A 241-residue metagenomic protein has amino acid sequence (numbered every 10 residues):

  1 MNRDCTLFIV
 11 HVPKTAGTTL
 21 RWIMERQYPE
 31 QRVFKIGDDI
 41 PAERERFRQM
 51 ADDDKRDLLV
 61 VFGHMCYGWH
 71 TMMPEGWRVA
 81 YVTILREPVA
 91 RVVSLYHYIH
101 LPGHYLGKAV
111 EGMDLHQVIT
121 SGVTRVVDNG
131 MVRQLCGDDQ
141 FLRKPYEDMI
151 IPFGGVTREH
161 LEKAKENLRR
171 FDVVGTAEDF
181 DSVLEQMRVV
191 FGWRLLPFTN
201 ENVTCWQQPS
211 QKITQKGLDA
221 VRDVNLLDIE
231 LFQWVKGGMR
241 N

Functional and structural regions predicted by a protein language model:
M1-C5: Juxtamembrane luminal stem/stalk of type II transmembrane Golgi/ER carbohydrate-processing enzymes
L7-G37, E43: N-terminal pre-catalytic "stem/leader" segment of glycosyltransferase-like enzymes
F8-V12, A80, F171-D179, K216-D223: Conserved aromatic-histidine-acidic binding/catalytic patches
H11, L85-R86: Short beta-strand/turn micro-motifs composed of small residues that flank or help shape donor/cofactor-binding pockets
A16, E87, D228: Short, conserved catalytic/metal-binding motifs centered on acidic residues
R21-E25, V93, L184-R188, I229-K236: Non-transmembrane alpha-helical segments in soluble domains of secreted/periplasmic/extracellular proteins
P41-I84, A90-T199: PAPS-dependent sulfotransferase catalytic domain
E45-R48, V60-W69, V189, L196-N241: PAPS-dependent sulfotransferase catalytic core
